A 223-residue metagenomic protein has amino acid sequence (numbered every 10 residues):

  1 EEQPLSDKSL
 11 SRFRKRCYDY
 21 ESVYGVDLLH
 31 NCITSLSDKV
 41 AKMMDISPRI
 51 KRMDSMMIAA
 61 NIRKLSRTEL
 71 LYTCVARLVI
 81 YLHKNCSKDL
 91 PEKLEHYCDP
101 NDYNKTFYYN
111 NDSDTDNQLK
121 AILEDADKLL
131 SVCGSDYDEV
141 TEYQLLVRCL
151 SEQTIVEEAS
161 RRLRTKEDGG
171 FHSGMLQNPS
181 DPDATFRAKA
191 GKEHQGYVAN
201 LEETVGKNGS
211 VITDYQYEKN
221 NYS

Functional and structural regions predicted by a protein language model:
L5-S223: Polybasic low-complexity intrinsically disordered regions
